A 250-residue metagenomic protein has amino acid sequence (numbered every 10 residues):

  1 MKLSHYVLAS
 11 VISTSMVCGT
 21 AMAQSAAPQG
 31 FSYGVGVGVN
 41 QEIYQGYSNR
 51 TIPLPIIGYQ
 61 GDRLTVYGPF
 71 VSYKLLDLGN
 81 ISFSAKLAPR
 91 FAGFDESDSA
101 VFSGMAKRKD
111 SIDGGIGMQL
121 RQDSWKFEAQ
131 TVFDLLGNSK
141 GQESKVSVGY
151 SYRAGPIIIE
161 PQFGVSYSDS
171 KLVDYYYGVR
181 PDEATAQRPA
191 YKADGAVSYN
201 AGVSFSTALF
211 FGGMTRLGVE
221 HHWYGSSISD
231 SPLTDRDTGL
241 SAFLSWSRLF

Functional and structural regions predicted by a protein language model:
M1-G30, G46, S231: Cleavable N-terminal export/targeting peptides
A23-V66, F70-V71: Short glycine/proline- and aromatic-enriched beta-strand/turn motifs that initiate or cap beta-hairpins
Q29, N49-P55, G79, R108-G114 (+4 more regions): Residues that define the transmembrane beta-barrel architecture of outer-membrane proteins
F31, R63-V66, I81, S124-F127 (+2 more regions): Repeated loop/turn-to-beta-strand initiation elements of outer-membrane beta-barrel proteins
V35-V39, P55-G61, V71-K74, I116-L120 (+6 more regions): Residues on the lipid-exposed face of transmembrane beta-strands in outer-membrane beta-barrel proteins
V37-I43, G61-R63, L87-G93, Q122-S124 (+5 more regions): Transmembrane beta-strands of outer-membrane beta-barrel pores
V37-N40, D98-V101, Q130-T131, E183-P189 (+1 more regions): Extracytoplasmic loops and strand-loop junctions of Gram-negative outer membrane beta-barrel proteins
L135-R216, H221-I228, L233-D235, R248-F250: Outer-membrane beta-barrel transmembrane domain signature
